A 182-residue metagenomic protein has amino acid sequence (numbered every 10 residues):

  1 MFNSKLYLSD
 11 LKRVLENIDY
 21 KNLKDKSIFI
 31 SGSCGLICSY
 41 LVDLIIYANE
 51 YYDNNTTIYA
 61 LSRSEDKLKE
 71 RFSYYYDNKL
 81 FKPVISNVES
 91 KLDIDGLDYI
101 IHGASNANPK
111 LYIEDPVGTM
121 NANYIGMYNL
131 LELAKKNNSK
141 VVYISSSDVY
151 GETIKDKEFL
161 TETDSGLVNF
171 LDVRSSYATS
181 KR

Functional and structural regions predicted by a protein language model:
M1-Y99: N-terminal Rossmann/SDR dinucleotide-binding element
S31, L61, I100-N106, V141-S147: SDR active-site strand-loop-helix element
Y40-L41, E70-R71, L111-Y112, E152-I154: Short glycine-/acidic-enriched loop or helix-start segments at secondary-structure transitions that form or flank
D66, S105-L111, S146-G151: Active-site proximal helix/loop that lines the substrate pocket of Rossmann-like NAD(P)-dependent oxidoreductase domains
V84-A122, L133: NAD(P)H-binding glycine-rich loop region in Rossmannoid oxidoreductase-like domains and their noncatalytic homologs
Y128-S175: Conserved Rossmann-fold NAD(P)-dependent oxidoreductase catalytic core, especially the SDR/UDP-sugar
S176-S180: Active-site helix of classical SDR
